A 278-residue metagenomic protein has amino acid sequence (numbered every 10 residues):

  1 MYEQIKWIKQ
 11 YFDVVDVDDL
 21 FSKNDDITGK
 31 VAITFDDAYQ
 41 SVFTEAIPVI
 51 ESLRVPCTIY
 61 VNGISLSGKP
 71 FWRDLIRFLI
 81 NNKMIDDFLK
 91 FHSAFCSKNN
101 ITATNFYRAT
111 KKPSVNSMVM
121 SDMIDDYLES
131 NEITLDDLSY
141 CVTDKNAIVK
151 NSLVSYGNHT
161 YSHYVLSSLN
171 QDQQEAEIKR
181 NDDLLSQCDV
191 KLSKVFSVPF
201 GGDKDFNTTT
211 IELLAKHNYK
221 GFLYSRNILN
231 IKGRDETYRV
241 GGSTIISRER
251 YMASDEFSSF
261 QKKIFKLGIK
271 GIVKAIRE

Functional and structural regions predicted by a protein language model:
M1-T34, S41, S168-E278: C-terminal active-site subregion of NodB/CE4 polysaccharide deacetylases
E3-Y11, V49-R54, L153: A short, Lys/Arg-enriched amphipathic alpha-helix followed by its capping loop at the start of a domain
T34-F35, G157: Generic enzyme active-site microenvironment
Y39, F78-L89, R248-E256: A polyampholytic, Gly/Pro-enriched intrinsically disordered region
Y39-Q40, S162: Short active-site segment of divalent metal-dependent hydrolases/proteases that encodes the spacing between
E51-K204: Metal-dependent polysaccharide deacetylase catalytic core of the NodB/CE4 family, i.e., the active-site-bearing domain
